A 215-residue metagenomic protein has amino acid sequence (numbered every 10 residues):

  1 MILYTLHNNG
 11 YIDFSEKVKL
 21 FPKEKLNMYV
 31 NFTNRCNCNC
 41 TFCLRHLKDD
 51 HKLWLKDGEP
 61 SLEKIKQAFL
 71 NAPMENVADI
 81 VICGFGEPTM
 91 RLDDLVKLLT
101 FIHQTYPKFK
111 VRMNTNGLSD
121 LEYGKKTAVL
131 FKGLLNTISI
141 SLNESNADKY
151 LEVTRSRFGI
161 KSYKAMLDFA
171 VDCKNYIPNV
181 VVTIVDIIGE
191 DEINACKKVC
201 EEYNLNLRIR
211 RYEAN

Functional and structural regions predicted by a protein language model:
M1-N27: Short, charged low-complexity linear segments at domain edges
F14-K17, K66-F69, G124-A128: A generic local structural motif
V18-K64: Canonical Radical SAM [4Fe-4S] cluster-binding loop centered on the CxxxCxxC motif and its immediate flanking residues
F21-E24, A72-N76, K132-G133: Flexible, charged surface loops at secondary-structure boundaries
Y29, L44, V81, S139 (+1 more regions): Conserved beta-strand positions in the central sheet of alpha/beta enzyme cores
C43-D50, N76-I80, N146-Y150: Short, basic/glycine-rich phosphate-binding loops at helix/coil junctions that contact nucleotide phosphates
K64-F85: Short Fe-S-cluster ligation motifs
T89-N215: Conserved AdoMet/S-adenosylmethionine-binding subsite of the radical SAM
